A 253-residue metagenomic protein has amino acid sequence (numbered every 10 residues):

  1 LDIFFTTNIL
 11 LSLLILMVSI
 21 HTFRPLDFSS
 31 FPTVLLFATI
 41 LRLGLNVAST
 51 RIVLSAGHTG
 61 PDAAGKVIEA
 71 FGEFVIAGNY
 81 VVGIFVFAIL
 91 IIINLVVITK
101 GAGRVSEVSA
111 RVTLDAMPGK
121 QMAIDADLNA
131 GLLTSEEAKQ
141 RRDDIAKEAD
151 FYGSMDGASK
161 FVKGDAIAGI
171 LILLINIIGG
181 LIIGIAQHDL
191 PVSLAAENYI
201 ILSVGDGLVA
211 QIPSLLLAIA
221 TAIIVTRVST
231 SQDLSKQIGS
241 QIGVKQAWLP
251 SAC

Functional and structural regions predicted by a protein language model:
L1-I9, L26-T39, E73-K100, K163-I177 (+1 more regions): Hydrophobic alpha-helical transmembrane segments
F4, R42, V105, A158 (+1 more regions): Residue-level signature of catalytic and energy-coupling elements of molecular machines, predominantly ATP/GTP-dependent
I9-L16, T39-N46, I91, L173-G179 (+1 more regions): Alpha-helical transmembrane segments of multi-pass membrane proteins, especially the membrane-embedded transport
L16-F37, V47-G72, V96-S159, I182-I201 (+1 more regions): Juxtamembrane helix-loop transition segments at the membrane interface in multi-pass membrane proteins
N79, R104, V204, A247-C253: Proteins with a high burden of low-complexity, intrinsically disordered sequence enriched in S/T/G/P/A and R, requiring
V81-F87, T134-E136, A252: Select transmembrane alpha-helical segments in multipass membrane proteins
E148-I178, K245-C253: Transmembrane alpha-helical segments and their cytosolic interface motifs in multi-pass membrane proteins
